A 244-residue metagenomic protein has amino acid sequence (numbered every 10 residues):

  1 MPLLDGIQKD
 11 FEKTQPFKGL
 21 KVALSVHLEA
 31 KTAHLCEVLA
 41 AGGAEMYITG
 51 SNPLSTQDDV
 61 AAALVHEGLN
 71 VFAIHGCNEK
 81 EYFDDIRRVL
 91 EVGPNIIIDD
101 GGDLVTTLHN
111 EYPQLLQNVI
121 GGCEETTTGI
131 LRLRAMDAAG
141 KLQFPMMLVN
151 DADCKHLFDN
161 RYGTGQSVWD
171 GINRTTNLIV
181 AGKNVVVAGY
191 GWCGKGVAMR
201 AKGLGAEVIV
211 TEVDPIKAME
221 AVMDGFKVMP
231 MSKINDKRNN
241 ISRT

Functional and structural regions predicted by a protein language model:
M1-F17, I48-K183: Glycine/serine-rich phosphate-binding loop and adjoining beta1-alpha1 elements at the start of nucleotide-handling
M1-P2, M46, I120-G121, T127 (+2 more regions): Proteins with a high burden of low-complexity, intrinsically disordered sequence enriched in S/T/G/P/A and R, requiring
A23, M146-L148, V187: Extended hydrophobic secondary-structure segments that form protein cores and membrane-embedded regions
L24, I98-D99, S242-R243: Redox-cofactor binding/interface segments in oxidoreductases and associated redox assembly factors
L24-T32, N52-T56, G102-L104, W192-C193: Gly/Ser/Thr-rich loops at beta-strand to alpha-helix junctions that form or flank small-molecule/cofactor-binding
V26-A44, D159, G163-K237, R243: Glycine-rich phosphate/diphosphate-binding loop of Rossmann-like nucleotide-binding domains
S55-T56, K80, K217-A218, K237-R238: Short secondary-structure capping/turn micro-motifs that flank functional sites
